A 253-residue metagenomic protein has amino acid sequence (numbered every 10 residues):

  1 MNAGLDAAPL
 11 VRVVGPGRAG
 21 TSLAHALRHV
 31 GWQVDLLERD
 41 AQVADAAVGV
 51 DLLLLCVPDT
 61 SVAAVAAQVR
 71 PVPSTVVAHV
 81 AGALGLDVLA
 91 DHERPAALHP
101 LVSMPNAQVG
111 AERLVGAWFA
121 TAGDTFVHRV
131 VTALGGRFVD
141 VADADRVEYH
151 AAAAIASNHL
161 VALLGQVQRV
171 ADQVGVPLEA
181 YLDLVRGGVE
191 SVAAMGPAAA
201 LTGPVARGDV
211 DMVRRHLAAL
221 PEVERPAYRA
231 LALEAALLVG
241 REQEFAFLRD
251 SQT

Functional and structural regions predicted by a protein language model:
M1-V48: NAD(P)+-binding Rossmann beta1-loop-alpha1 motif at the extreme N-terminus of oxidoreductases
N2-L5, E179-T253: NAD(P)-dependent Rossmann-like dehydrogenase/reductase catalytic/cofactor-binding core
V11, Q33-D35, P95, F138 (+1 more regions): Hydrophobic anchor at the start of a short beta-strand that flanks the dinucleotide cofactor-binding loop
V11-V13, L55, T121: Hydrophobic Val/Ile/Leu positions in short beta-strands of Rossmann-like dinucleotide-binding domains
T21-H25, D40-G110: Rossmann-like NAD(P)(H) cofactor-binding subdomain of soluble oxidoreductases
L23, V30, V109-A194: Internal alpha-helical scaffold of NAD(P)-dependent oxidoreductase catalytic cores
A83, A90-H92, L101-G110, G123-F126 (+3 more regions): Predominantly flavin-linked oxidoreductase catalytic cores and closely associated redox partners
